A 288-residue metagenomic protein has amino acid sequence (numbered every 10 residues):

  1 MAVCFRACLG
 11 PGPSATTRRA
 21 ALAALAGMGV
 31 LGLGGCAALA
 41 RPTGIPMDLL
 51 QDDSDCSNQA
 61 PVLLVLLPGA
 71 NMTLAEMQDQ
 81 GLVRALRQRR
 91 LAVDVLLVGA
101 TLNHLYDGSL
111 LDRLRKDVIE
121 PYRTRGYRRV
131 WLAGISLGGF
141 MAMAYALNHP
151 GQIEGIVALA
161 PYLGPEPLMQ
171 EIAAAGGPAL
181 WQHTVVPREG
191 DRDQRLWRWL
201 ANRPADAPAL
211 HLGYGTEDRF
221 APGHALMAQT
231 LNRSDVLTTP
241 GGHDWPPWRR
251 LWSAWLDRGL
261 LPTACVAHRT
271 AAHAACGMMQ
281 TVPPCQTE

Functional and structural regions predicted by a protein language model:
M1-T16, A23-L31: N-terminal secretory signal peptides
R41-Q88: Short, surface-exposed "cap/lid" segments of acyl-processing enzymes
L105-T124: Alpha/beta-hydrolase active-site loop
Y106-G108, P222-E288: C-terminal catalytic histidine-bearing segment of alpha/beta-hydrolase fold enzymes
G126-I135: Alpha/beta-hydrolase fold nucleophile elbow
G134-G138, A142: Gly/Ala-rich beta-loop-alpha elbow adjacent to hydrolase catalytic centers
A144-R188: Hydrolase active-site cap/lid region
A179-T230: The feature captures the conserved acid-bearing segment of alpha/beta-hydrolase catalytic domains
